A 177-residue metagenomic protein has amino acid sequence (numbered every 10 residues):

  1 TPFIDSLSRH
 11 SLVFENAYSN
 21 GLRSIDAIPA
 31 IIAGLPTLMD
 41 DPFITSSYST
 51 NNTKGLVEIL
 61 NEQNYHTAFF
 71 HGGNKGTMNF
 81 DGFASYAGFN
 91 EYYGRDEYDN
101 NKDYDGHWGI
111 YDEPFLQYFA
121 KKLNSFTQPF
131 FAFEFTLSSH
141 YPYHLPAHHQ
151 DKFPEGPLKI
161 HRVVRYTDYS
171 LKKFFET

Functional and structural regions predicted by a protein language model:
T1-T177: Solvent-exposed soluble domains appended to multi-pass membrane proteins
